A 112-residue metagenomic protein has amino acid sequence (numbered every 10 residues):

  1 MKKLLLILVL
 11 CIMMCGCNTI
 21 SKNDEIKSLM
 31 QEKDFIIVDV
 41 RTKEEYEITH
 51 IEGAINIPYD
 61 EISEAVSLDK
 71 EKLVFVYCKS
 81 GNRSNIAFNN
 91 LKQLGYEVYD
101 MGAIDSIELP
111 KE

Functional and structural regions predicted by a protein language model:
M1-L4: Positively charged n-region of N-terminal signal peptides that target proteins for export
I12-G16: C-terminal motif of bacterial Sec signal peptides marking the signal peptidase cleavage site
C17-S28, F35, K43-L73, N82-E112: Rhodanese-like catalytic fold shared by cysteine-dependent sulfurtransferases and DSP/PTP-type phosphatases
D39: N-terminal glycine-rich beta->alpha transition that marks the start or flank of a dinucleotide-binding site
Y77: Short, surface-exposed ligand- or partner-binding patches at beta-edge/loop junctions that are enriched in aromatics
